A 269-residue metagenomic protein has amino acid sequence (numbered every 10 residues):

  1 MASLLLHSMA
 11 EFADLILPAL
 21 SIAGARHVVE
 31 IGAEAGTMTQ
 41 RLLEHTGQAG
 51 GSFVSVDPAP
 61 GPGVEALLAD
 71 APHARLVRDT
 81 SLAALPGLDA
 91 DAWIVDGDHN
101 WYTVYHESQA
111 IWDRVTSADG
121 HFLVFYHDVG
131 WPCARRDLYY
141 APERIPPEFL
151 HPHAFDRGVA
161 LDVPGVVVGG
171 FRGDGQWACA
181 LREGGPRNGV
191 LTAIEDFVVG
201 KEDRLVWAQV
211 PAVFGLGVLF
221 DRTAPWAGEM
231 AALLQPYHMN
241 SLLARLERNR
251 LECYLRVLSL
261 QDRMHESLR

Functional and structural regions predicted by a protein language model:
M1-I94, D98-R269: A short alpha-helical cap/connector motif
